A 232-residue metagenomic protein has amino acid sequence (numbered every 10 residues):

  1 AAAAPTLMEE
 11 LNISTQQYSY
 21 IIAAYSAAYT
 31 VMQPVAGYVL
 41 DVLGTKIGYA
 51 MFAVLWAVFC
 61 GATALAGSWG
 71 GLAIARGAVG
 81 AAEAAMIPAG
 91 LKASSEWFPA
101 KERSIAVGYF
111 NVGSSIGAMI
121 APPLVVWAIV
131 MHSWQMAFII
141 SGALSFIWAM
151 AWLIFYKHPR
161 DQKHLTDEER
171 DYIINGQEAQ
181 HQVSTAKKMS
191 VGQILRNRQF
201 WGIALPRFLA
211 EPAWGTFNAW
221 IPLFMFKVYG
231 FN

Functional and structural regions predicted by a protein language model:
A2-Q16, A219-N232: Short amphipathic helix-loop junctions that connect adjacent transmembrane helices in Major Facilitator Superfamily/SLC
N12, G44, L65-G71, A82 (+1 more regions): Helix-breaking motifs and short loop linkers at transmembrane-helix boundaries and internal kinks in secondary membrane
S26-P34, A118-M119: Residue-level signature of mid-helix packing/kink "hotspots" within the transmembrane helices of 12-pass Major
V31-G70: Conserved MFS/SLC helix-loop-helix module at the cytosolic interface between two early adjacent transmembrane helices
A75-S114: Cytoplasmic helix-loop-helix junction between adjacent transmembrane helices in 12-TM secondary transporters
F110-K163: Helix-loop-helix hairpin linking two adjacent transmembrane segments in secondary transporters
N197-N232: Extracytoplasmic gate region of multi-pass secondary transporters
